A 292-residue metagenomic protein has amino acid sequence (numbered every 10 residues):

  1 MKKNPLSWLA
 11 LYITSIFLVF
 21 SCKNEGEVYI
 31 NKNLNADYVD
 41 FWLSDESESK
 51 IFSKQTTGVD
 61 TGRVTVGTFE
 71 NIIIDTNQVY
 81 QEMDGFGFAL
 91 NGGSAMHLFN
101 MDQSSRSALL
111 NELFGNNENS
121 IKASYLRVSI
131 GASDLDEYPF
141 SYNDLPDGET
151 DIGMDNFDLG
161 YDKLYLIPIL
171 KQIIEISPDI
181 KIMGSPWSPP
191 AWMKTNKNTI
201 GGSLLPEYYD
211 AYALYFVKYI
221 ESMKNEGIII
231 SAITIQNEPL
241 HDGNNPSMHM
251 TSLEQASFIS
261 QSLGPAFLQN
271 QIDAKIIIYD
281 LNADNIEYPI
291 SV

Functional and structural regions predicted by a protein language model:
K2-A10: Bacterial N-terminal signal peptides that target proteins for export
A10-V19: Bacterial N-terminal signal peptides
L18-N35: Bacterial Sec-dependent N-terminal signal peptides
I30-G62: N-terminal zymogen propeptides
F52-I230, T251-L253, Q261: N-terminal catalytic cores of secreted or lumenal carbohydrate-active enzymes
V128, G184, I235-E238, I278-L281: Conserved beta-strand positions
A211-K218, S222-I229, P239-V292: Active-site neighborhood of glycoside hydrolase catalytic domains
